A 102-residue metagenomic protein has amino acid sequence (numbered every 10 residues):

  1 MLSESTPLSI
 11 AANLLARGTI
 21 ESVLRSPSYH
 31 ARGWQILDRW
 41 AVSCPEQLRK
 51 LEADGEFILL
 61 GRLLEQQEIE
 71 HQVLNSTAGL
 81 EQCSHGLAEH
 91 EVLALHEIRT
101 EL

Functional and structural regions predicted by a protein language model:
L2, T6-V23, P27, K50: Terminal low-complexity "docking" segments
R25-Q67: Amphipathic alpha-helical packing elements
E70-H71: Long, charge-patterned amphipathic interaction tracts in eukaryotic proteins
L74: Short, surface-exposed polybasic-aromatic patches that bind anionic ligands, especially phosphate groups
E81-L102: Amphipathic alpha-helical binding modules
